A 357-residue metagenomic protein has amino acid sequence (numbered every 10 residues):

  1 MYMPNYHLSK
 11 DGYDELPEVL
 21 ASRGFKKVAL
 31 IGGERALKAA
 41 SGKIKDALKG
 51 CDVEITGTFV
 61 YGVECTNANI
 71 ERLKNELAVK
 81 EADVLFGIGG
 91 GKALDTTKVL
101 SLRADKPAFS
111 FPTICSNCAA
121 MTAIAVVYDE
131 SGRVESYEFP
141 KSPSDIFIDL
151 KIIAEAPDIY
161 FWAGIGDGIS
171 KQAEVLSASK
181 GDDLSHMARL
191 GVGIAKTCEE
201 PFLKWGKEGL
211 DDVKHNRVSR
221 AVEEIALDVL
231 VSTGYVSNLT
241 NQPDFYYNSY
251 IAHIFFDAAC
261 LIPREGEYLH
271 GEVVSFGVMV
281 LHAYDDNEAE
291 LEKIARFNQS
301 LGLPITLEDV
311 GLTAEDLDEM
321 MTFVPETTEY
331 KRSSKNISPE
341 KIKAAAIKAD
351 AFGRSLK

Functional and structural regions predicted by a protein language model:
M1-D83, L307: ATP/NTP phosphate-donor binding region
Y13, L37-S41, K92-V99, C118-M121 (+1 more regions): Short glycine/serine/threonine-rich phosphate/pyrophosphate-binding segments that cradle anionic phosphate groups
E15, N287-K357: C-terminal charged capping/lid subdomain of soluble metabolic enzymes
K49-V53, A78, G132, K151-E155 (+9 more regions): Generic secondary-structure signature for well-ordered alpha-helical cores
L77-L100, A104-C115: A short, small-residue-rich loop immediately preceding and capping a beta-strand
L102-A195: A glycine/threonine-rich phosphate-anchoring loop and its flanking beta-alpha core in nucleotide/phosphate-binding
H186-R296: Active-site segments that bind and position negatively charged phosphate/pyrophosphate groups
